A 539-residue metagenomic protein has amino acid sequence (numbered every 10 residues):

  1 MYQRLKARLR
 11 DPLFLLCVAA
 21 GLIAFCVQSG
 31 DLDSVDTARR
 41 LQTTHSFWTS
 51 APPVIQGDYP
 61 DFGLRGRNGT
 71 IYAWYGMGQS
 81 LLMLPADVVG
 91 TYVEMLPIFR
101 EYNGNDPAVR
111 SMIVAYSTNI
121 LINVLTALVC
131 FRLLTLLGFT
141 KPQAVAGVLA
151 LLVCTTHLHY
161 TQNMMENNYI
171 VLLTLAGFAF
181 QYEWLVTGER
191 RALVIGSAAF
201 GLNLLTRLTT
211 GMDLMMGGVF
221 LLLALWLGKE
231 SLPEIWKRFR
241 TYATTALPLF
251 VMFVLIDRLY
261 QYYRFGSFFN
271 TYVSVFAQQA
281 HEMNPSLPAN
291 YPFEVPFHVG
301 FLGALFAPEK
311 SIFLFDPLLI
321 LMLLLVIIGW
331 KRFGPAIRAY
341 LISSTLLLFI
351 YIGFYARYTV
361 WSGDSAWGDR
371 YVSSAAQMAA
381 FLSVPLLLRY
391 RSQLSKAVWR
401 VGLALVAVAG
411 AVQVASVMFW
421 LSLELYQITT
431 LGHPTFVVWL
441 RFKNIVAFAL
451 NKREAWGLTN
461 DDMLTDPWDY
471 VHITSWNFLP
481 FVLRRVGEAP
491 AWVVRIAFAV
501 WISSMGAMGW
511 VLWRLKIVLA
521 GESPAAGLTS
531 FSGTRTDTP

Functional and structural regions predicted by a protein language model:
Y2-R4, E183, F200, D213-V251 (+3 more regions): Perimembrane helix-loop-helix junctions
R4, V129-C130, F313-R338, I342 (+4 more regions): Hydrophobic, aromatic-rich transmembrane alpha-helices and their immediate juxtamembrane boundary segments
R10-T37, H45-S46, A150-V153, N203 (+3 more regions): Transmembrane signal-anchor helices characteristic of membrane glycosylation enzymes that use polyprenol
D11, L15, M95-D106, L125-V153 (+2 more regions): Transmembrane-helix signature of polytopic, membrane-embedded enzymes that assemble or transfer cell-envelope glycans
G21, A144-T155, A179, G196 (+2 more regions): Short helix- or helix-capping micro-motifs that position conserved polar/aromatic residues at function-defining sites
G138, G177-L193, N203, L227-K229: Membrane-interface transmembrane helices that cradle and orient dolichyl/undecaprenyl
H159-I170, Y263, S311: Short acidic/glycine- and proline-prone juxtamembrane loop motifs at membrane-interface regions of multi-pass membrane
G211, R240-L325, S344-Y355, V408-T429: Membrane-lumen/periplasm interface segments of specific transmembrane helices in polyprenyl phosphate-linked
